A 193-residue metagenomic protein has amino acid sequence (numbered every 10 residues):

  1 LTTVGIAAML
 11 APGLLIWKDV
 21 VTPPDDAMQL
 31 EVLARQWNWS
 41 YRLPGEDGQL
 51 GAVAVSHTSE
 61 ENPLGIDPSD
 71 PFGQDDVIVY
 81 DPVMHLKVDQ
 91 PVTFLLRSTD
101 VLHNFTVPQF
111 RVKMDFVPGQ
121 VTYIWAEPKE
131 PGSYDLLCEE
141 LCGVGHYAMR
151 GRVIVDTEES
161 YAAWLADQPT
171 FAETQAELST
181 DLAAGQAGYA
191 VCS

Functional and structural regions predicted by a protein language model:
L1-V191: Non-transmembrane, membrane-proximal soluble domains of secreted or membrane proteins
